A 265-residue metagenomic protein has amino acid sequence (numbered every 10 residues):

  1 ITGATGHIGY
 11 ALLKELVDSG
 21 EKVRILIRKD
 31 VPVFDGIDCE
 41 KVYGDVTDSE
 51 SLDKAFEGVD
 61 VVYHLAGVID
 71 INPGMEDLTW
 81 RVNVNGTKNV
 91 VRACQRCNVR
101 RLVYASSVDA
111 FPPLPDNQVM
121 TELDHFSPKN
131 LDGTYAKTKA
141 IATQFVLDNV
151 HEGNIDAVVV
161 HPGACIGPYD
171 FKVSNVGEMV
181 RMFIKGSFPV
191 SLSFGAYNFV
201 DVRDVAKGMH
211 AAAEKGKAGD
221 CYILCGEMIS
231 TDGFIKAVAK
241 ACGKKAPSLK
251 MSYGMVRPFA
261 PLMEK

Functional and structural regions predicted by a protein language model:
I1-S19: N-terminal Rossmann NAD(P)H-binding glycine-rich loop of SDR-like oxidoreductase domains
V31-P32, C39-N85, A93-R96: NAD(P)H-binding glycine-rich loop region in Rossmannoid oxidoreductase-like domains and their noncatalytic homologs
N85-Y135: Conserved Rossmann-fold NAD(P)-dependent oxidoreductase catalytic core, especially the SDR/UDP-sugar
N89, I141, S174-N175, L192-A213 (+1 more regions): Substrate-positioning beta->alpha
S127-N130, V180-V200, D204: A conserved pocket-lining segment of Rossmann-fold NAD(P)-dependent short-chain dehydrogenase/reductase
L131-V158: Active-site Tyr-X1-5-Lys
T134, I155-G177: Flexible, glycine-rich beta-alpha linker
G208-K265: Mid/C-terminal beta-alpha module of Rossmann-like enzyme folds, strongest in SDR-family dehydrogenases/epimerases
